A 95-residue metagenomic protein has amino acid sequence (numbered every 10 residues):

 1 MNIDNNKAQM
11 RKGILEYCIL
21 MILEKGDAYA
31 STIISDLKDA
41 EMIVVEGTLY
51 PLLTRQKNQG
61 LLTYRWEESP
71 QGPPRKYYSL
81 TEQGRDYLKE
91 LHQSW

Functional and structural regions predicted by a protein language model:
M1-M10, T63, E90-Q93: C-terminal regulatory/oligomerization modules of transcriptional regulators
K7-T48, E67: N-terminal helix-turn-helix DNA-binding core of bacterial DNA-binding proteins
C18-M21, T54, K89: A cross-family signal for key residues in well-ordered alpha-helices that form functional helical elements
L49-P51, R55-Q56: Basic amphipathic alpha-helical segments that dock to polyanions
G60: Glycine-centered, phosphate/nucleic-acid-interacting loop/turn motifs that mediate DNA/RNA or nucleotide
T63-S69: Short E/K-rich amphipathic alpha-helical oligomerization segments
P70, P74-H92: Basic, amphipathic "hinge/linker" alpha-helix immediately C-terminal to the N-terminal HTH DNA-binding motif
